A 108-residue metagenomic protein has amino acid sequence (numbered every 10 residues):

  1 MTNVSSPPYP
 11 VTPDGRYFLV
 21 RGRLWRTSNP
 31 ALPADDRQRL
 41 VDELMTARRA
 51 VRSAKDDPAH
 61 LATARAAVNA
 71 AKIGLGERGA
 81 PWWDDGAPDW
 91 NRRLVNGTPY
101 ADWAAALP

Functional and structural regions predicted by a protein language model:
T2-P108: Extended, charge-rich alpha-helical interface modules
